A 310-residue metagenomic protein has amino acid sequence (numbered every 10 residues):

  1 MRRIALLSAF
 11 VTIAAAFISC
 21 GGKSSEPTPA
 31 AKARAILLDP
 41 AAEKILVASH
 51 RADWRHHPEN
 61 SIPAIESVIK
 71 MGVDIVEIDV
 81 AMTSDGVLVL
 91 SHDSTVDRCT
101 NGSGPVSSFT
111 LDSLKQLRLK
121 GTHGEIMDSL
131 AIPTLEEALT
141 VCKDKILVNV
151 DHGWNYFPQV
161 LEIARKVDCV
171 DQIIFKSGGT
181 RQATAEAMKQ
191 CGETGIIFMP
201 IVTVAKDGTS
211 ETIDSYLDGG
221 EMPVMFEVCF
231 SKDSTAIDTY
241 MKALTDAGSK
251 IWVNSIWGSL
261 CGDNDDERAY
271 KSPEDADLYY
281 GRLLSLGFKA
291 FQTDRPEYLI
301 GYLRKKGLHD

Functional and structural regions predicted by a protein language model:
M1-A31: Bacterial Sec-dependent N-terminal signal peptides
C20-D310: Phosphate-group recognition and catalysis centered on beta-loop-alpha active-site segments
